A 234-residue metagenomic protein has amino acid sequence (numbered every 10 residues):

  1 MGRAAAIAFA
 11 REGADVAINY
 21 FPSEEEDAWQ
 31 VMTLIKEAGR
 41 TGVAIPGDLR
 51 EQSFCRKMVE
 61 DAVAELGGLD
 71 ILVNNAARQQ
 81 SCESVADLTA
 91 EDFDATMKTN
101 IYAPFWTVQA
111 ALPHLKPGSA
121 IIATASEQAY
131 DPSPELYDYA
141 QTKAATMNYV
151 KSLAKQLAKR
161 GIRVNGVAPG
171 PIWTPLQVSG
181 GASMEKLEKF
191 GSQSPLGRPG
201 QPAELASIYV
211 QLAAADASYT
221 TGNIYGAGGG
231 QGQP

Functional and structural regions predicted by a protein language model:
M1-A17: Canonical Rossmann dinucleotide-binding motif of NAD(H)/NADP(H)-dependent dehydrogenases/reductases, specifically
C82, D131, S192-L196, Y209-V210 (+1 more regions): Short C-terminal tail/terminal secondary-structure segment of NAD(P)H-dependent dehydrogenase/reductase domains
E83-V85, T89-D94, F190: Substrate-binding pocket helix/loop in short-chain dehydrogenase/reductase
V108, T142, V150: Active-site helix of classical SDR
S126: Residue(s) in the substrate-gating loop at a strand-loop-helix junction that position the organic substrate next
K155, K159, P169-S194, E204: A glycine/serine/threonine-rich, flexible loop-to-helix segment that serves as the NAD(P) cofactor-binding "lid"
A158, R163, T220-G222: Short, small/polar-rich loop/turn modules that mediate ligand/substrate recognition or access, typified
